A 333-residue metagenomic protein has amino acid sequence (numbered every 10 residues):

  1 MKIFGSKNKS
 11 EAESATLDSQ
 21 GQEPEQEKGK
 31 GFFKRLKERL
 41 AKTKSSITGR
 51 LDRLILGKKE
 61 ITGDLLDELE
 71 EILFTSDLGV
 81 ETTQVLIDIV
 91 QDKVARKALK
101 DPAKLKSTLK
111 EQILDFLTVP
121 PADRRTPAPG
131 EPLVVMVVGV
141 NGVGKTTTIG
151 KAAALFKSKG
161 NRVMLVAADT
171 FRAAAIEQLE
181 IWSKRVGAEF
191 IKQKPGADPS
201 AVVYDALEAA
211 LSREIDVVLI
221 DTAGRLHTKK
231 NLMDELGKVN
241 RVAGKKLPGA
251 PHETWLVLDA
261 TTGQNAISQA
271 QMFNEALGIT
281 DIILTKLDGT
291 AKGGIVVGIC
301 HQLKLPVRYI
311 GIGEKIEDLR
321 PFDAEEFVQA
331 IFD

Functional and structural regions predicted by a protein language model:
M1-D123, G130-M136, S158: Non-catalytic terminal/linker segments enriched in charged/polar, low-complexity residues
E81, E111-D333: P-loop/Walker A NTP-binding module and the surrounding RecA-like catalytic core of P-loop NTPases
